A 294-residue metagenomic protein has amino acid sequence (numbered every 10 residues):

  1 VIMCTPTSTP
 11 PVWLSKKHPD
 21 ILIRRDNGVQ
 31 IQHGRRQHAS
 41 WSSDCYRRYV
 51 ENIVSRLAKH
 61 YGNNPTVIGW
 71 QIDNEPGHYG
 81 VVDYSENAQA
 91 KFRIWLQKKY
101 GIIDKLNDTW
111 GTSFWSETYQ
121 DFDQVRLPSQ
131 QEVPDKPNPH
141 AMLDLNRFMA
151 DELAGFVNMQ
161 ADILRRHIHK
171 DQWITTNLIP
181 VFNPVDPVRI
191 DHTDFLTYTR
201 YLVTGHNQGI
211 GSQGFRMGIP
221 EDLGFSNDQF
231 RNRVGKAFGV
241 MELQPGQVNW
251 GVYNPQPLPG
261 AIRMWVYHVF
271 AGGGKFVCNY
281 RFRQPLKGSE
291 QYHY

Functional and structural regions predicted by a protein language model:
V1, Q160, W265: Aromatic/hydrophobic pocket-lining residues that form π-stacking "cages" and hydrophobic walls in ligand
V1-T9, Y46-Y49, G62-P65, V269: Substrate-binding cleft of carbohydrate-active enzyme catalytic domains
C4-W13, I68-G77, L178-F182, E242-P245 (+1 more regions): Short, solvent-exposed turn/loop segments enriched in Gly/Ser/Thr/Pro and often Arg
W13-K16, G80-S85, V252-Y253, S289-H293: Short aromatic-enriched loop/helix-cap "lid" or pocket-rim segments at secondary-structure transitions that line
K17-P19, R24-D222: Polysaccharide-binding and catalytic clefts of secreted carbohydrate-active enzymes
Q32, T175-Y294: Hydrophobic targeting/anchoring helices
